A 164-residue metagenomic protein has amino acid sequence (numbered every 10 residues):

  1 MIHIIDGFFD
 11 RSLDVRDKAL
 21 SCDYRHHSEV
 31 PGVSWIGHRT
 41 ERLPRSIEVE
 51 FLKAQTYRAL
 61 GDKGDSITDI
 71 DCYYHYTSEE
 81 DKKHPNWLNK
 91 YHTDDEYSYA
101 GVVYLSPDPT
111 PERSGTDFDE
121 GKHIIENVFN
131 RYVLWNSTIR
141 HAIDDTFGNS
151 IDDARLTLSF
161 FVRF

Functional and structural regions predicted by a protein language model:
I2-L88: Non-heme Fe(II)/2-oxoglutarate
T77-F164: Catalytic core of non-heme Fe(II) oxygenases with the double-stranded beta-helix
